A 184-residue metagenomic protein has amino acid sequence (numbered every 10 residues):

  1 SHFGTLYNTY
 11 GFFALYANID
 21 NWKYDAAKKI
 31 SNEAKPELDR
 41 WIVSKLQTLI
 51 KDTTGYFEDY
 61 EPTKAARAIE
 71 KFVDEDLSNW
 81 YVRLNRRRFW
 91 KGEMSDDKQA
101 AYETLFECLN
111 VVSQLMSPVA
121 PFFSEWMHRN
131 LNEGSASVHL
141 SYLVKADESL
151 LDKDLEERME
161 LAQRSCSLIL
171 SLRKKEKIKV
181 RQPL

Functional and structural regions predicted by a protein language model:
S1, L49-I69, V112: Extended, non-catalytic structural segments that build the interaction scaffolds of large macromolecular assemblies
S1, V180-L184: Short, intrinsically disordered, charge-balanced linker/junction segments flanking boundaries in proteins
N8-Y24: Short amphipathic alpha-helices and their capping loops
D20-K51, R83-L168, E176, Q182: Acidic, turn-prone loop/beta-hairpin segments
V73-D74: Hydrophobic residues within the alpha-helices of tandem HEAT/HEAT-like
L172: Phosphate/ATP-binding catalytic cores across multiple sugar-kinase/actin-like superfamilies, primarily ASKHA
